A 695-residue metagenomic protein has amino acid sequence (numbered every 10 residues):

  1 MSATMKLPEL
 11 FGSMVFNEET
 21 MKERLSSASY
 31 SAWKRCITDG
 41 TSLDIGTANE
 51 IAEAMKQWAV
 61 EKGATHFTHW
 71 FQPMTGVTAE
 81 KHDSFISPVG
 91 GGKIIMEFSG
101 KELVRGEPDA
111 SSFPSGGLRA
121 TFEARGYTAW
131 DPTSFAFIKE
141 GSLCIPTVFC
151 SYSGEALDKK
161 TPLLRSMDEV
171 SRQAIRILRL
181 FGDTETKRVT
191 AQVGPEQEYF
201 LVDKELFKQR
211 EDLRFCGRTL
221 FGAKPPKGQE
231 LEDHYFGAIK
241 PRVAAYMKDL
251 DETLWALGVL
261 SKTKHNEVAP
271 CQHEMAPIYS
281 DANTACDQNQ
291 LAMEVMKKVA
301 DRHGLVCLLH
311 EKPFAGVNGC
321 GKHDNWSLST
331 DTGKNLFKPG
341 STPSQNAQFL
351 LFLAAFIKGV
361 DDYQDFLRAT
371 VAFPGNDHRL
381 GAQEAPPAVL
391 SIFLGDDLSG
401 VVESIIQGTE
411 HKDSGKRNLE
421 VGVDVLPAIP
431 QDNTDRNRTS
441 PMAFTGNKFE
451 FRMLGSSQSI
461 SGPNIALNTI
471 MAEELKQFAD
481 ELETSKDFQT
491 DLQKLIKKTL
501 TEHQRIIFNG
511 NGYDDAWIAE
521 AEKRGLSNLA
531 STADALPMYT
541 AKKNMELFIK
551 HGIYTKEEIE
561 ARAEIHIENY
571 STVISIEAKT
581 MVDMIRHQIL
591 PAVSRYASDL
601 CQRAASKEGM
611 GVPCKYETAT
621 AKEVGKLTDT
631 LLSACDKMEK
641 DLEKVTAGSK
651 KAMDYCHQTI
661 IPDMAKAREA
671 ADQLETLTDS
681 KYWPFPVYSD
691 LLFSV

Functional and structural regions predicted by a protein language model:
K6-V15, R172, R176-L178: Flexible inter-domain linker/hinge segments
L10-E123: Active-site core of metal-dependent hydrolases
T47, F71, S99, P277-Y279 (+5 more regions): Active-site proximal loops enriched in glycine and acidic residues that flank catalytic Cys/His/Asp and coordinate
T47-I51, F71-P73, K101-E102, F149 (+4 more regions): Active-site-proximal loop/turn and secondary-structure-junction residues that shape catalytic pockets, frequently
G76-G92, P108-S111, G116, R210 (+5 more regions): Short linear, low-complexity motifs centered on an aromatic residue
A124-L309, N318-K322, L328-H566: Glycine-rich, acidic/polar active-site loops that bind/position phosphate-bearing ligands
L213, N289, E311-K312, K338-T342 (+6 more regions): Composition- and surface-driven signal marking solvent-exposed, interaction-prone regions in large proteins
T499-V695: C-terminal amphipathic alpha-helical interaction region
